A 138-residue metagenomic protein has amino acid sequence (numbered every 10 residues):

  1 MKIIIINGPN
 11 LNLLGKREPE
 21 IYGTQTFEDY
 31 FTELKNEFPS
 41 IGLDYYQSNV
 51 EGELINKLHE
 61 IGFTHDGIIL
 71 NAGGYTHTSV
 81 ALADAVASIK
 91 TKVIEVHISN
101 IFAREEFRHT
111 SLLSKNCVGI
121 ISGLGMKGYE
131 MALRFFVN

Functional and structural regions predicted by a protein language model:
M1-I4: Extreme N-terminal starter segment of soluble prokaryotic enzymes
P9-L11, G73-T76, S99-I101: Short glycine-rich anion-binding loops that position phosphate/pyrophosphate groups of nucleotides and phosphorylated
L13-E28: Glycine- and acidic-residue-enriched helix-capping/strand-helix junction motifs
D44-G52: Short beta->alpha junction loops
D44-Y45, I94, A103-N138: Short, glycine-/small-residue-rich phosphate/pyrophosphate-handling segment
E53-K57: Short acidic active-site motifs
I61-G67: Short acidic/histidine-rich motifs immediately flanking catalytic phosphotransfer sites in two-component signaling
S79-K90: Short Gly/Thr/Asp-enriched flexible loops that form oxyanion-binding sites at enzyme active sites
